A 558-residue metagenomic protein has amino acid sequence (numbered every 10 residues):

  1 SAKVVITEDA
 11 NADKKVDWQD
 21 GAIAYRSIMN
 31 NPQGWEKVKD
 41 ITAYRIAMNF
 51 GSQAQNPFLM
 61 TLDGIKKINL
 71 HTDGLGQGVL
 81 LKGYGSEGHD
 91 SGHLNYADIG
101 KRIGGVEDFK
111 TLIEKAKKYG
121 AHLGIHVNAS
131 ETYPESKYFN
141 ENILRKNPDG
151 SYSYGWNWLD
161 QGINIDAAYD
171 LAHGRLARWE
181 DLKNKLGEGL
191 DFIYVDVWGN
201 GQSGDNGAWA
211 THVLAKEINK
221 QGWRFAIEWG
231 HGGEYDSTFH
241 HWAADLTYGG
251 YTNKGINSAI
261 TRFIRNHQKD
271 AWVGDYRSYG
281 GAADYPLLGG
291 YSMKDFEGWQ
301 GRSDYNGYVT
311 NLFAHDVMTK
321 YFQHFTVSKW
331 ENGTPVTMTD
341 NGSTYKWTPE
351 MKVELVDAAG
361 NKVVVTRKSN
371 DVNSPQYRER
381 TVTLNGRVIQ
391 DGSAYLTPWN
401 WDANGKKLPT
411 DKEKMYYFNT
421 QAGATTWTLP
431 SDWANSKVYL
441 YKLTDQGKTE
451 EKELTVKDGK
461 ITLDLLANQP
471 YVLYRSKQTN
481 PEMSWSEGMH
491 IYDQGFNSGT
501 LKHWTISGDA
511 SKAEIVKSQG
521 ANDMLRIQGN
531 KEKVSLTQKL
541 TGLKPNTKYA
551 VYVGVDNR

Functional and structural regions predicted by a protein language model:
S1-K15, Q33-L59, A129, S136 (+5 more regions): Active-site-proximal substrate-binding groove within the catalytic cores of carbohydrate-active enzymes
A43-K137: Aromatic- and glycine-enriched glycan-recognition loops and surfaces that form the carbohydrate-binding subsites
G85-E107, F139-Y169: Aromatic- and acidic-residue-enriched carbohydrate-binding clefts of CAZyme catalytic domains
Y416, I461-T462, M524-Q528, T537-G542: Beta-strand-rich interaction surfaces with strong enrichment in secreted/lumenal proteins
L429-D432, G529, G542, V555-N557: Non-cytosolic beta-sheet module surface loops
Q478-A510: Extracellular carbohydrate-recognition regions
F496, V534-N557: Extra-cytoplasmic beta-strand recognition segments
N497-K531: Extracellular glycan-recognition surfaces and repeat-rich motifs
